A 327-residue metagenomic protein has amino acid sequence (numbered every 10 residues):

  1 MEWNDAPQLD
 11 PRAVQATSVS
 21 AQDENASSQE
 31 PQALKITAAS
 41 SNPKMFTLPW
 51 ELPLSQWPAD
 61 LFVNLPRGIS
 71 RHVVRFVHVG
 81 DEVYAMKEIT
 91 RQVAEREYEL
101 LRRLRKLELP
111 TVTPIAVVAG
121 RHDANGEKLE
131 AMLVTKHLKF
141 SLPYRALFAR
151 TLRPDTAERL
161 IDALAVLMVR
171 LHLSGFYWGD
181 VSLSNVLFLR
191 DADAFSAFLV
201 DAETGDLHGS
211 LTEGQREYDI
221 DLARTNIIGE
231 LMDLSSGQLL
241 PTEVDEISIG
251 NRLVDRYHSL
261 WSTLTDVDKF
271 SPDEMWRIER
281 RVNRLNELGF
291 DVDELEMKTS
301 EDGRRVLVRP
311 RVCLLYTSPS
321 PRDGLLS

Functional and structural regions predicted by a protein language model:
E2-W57: Juxta-kinase regulatory segment immediately upstream of eukaryotic protein kinase catalytic domains
L48-V79: ATP-binding glycine-rich phosphate-binding loop
V73-Y98: ATP-binding glycine-rich loop module of kinase domains
R121-E158: Conserved structural core of kinase catalytic domains
R150-G179: Conserved kinase catalytic-core helix
S184, R216-E243: Active-site activation/catalytic loop segments of kinase-like enzymes and analogous catalytic loops in related
S184-L222: Catalytic activation segment of kinase domains across protein kinase-like and atypical kinase folds
Y316-L326: Single conserved hydrophobic/aromatic residue that forms the stacking wall/gate of nucleotide- or nucleobase-binding
